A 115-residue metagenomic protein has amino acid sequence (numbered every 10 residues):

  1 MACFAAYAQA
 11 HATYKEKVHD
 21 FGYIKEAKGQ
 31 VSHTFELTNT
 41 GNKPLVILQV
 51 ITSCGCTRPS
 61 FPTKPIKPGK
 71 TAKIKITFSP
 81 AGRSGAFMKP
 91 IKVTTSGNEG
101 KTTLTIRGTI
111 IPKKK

Functional and structural regions predicted by a protein language model:
C3-A5: N-terminal signal peptide c-region/cleavage motif recognized by signal peptidases
A8-T40, K113-K115: Beta-sheet-dominated interaction scaffolds and their linkers
H19, K70-I76: Short strand-edge motifs at loop-to-beta-strand transitions and within beta-strands of extracellular beta-rich domains
H33-N39, I76, P90-T94: Buried hydrophobic-core signal for structured, non-transmembrane domains
T40-K43, G82, G97: Short, acidic/polar linear motifs in exposed loop/turn regions
N42-T71: Surface-exposed binding patches on compact interaction domains or structured appendages
I76-R83: Extracellular/luminal low-complexity segments enriched in Ser/Thr/Pro
S84-P112: Terminal connector regions
